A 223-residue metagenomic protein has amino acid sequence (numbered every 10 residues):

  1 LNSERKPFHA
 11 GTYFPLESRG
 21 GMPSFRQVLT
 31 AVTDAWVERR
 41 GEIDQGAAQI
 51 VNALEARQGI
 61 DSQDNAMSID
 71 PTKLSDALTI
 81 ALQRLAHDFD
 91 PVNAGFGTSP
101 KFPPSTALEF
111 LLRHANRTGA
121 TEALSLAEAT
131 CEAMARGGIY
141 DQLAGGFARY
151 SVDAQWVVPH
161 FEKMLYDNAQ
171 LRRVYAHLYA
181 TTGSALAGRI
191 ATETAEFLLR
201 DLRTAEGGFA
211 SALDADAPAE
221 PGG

Functional and structural regions predicted by a protein language model:
L1-G223: Replace the tail clause
